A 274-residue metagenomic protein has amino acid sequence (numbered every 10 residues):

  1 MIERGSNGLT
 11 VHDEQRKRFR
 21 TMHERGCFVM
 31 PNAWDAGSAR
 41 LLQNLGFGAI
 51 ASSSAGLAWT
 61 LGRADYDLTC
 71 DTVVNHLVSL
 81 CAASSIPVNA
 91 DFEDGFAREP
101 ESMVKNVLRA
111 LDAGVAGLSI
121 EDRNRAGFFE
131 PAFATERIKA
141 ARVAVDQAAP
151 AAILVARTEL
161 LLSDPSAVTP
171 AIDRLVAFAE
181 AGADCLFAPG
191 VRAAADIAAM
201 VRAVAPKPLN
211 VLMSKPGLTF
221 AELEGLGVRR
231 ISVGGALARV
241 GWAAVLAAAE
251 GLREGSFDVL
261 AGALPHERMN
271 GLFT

Functional and structural regions predicted by a protein language model:
I2-A90, G95-V233, V240-A247: Alpha/beta enzyme core
L252: A short, gly/pro- and small-residue-rich
G255-D258: Phosphate-binding beta-alpha-beta segment of Rossmann-like dinucleotide-binding domains, i.e., the NAD(P)
A261-T274: A short, charged, Gly/Pro-tolerant segment at domain boundaries
